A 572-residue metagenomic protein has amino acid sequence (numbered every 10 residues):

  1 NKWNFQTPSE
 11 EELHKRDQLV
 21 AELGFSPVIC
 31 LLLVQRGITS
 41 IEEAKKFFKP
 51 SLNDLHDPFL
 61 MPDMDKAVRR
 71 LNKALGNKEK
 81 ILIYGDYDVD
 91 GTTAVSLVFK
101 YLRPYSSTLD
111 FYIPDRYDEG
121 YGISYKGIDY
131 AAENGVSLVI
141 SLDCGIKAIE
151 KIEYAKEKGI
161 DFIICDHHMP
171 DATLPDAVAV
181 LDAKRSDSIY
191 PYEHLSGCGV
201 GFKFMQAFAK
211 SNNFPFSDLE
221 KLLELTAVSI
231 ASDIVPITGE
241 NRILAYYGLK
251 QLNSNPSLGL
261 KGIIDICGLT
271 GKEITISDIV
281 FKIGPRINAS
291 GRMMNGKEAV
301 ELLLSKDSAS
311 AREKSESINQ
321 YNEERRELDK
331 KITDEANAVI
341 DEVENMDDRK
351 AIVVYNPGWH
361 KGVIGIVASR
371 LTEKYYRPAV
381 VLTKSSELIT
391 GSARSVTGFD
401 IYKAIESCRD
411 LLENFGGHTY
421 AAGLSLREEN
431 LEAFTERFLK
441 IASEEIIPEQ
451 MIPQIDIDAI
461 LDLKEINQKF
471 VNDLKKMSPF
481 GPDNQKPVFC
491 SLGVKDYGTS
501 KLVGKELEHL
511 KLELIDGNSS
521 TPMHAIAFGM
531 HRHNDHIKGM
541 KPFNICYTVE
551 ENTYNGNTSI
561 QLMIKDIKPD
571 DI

Functional and structural regions predicted by a protein language model:
P8-L138, K158-G159, A209-N430, E436 (+2 more regions): Hydrophobic helix-and-loop "lid/oligomerization" segment in the mid-to-C-terminal part of catalytic domains
K73, M169-D182, L514-S519: Acidic-glycine-rich active-site phosphate/pyrophosphate-binding loop
G76-N77, S310-K314, Q320-V354, S407-I572: Mid-to-C-terminal polyanion-binding domains and interfaces
L97, P175-F214, L219-A231: Short alpha-helices
Y112, L142, I163-H167, L181-A183 (+1 more regions): Generic beta-sheet signal
Y117-E119, A148, H168-T173, D187-S188 (+2 more regions): Short gly/pro/ser/thr-enriched loop/turn and capping motifs at secondary-structure boundaries
A148-I149, D233: Intrinsically disordered, low-complexity regulatory tails of plant transcription factors and co-regulators
A155-I163: Hydrophobic or amphipathic alpha-helical targeting/insertion segments
